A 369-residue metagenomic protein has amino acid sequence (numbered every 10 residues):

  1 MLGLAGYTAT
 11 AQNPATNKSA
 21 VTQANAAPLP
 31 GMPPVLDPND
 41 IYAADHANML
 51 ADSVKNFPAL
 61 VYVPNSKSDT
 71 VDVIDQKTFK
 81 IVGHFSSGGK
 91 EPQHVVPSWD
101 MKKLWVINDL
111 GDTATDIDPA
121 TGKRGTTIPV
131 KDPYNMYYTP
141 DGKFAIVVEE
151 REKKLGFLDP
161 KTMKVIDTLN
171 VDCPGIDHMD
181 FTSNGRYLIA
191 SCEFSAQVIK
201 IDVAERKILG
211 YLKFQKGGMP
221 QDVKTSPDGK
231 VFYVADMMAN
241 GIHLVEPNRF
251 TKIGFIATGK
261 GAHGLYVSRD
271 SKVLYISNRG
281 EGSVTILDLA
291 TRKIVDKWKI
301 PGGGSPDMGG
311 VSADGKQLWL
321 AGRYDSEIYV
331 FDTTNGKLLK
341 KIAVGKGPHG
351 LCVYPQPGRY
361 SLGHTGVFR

Functional and structural regions predicted by a protein language model:
M1-A5: Bacterial N-terminal signal peptides
G6-R369: Predominantly soluble domains enriched in secretory-pathway, periplasmic, or organellar proteins
